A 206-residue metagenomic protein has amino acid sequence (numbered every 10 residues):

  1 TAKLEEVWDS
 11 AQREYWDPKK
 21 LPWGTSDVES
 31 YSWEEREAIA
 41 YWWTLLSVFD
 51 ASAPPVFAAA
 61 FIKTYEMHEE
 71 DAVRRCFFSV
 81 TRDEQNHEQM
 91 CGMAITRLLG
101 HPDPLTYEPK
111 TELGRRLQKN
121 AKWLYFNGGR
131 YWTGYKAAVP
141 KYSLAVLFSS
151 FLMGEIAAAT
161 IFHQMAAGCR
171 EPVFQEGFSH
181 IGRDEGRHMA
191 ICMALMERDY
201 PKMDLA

Functional and structural regions predicted by a protein language model:
T1-A206: Non-heme di-metal
